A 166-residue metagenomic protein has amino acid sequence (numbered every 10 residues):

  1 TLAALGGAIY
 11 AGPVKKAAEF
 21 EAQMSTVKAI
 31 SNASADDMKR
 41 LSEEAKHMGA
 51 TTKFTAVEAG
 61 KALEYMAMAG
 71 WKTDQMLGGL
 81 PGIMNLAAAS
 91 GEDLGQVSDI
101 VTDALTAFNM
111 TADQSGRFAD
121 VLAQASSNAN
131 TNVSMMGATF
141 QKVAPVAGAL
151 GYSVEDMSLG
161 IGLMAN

Functional and structural regions predicted by a protein language model:
L2-A50, K61-A69, M76-S90, Q96-A129 (+2 more regions): Small-residue helix-packing and pore-constriction motifs in hydrophobic alpha-helices
